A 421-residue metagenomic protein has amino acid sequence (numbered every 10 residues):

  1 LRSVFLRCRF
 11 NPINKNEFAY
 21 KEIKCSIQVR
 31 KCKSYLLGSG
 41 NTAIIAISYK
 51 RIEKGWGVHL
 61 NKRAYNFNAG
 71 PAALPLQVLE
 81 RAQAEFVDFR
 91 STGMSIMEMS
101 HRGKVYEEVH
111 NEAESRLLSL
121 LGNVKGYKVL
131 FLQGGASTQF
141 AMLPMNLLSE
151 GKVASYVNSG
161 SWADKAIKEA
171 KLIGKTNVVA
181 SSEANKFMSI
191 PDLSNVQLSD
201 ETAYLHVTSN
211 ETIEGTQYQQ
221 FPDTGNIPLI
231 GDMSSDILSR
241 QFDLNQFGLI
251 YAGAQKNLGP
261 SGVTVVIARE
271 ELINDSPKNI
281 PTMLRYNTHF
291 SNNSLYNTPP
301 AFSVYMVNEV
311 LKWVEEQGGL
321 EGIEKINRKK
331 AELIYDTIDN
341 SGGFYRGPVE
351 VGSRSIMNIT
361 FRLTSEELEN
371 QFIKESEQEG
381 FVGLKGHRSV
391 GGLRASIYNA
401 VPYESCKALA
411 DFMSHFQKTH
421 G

Functional and structural regions predicted by a protein language model:
H59-A64, Q378, H387, G391-G421: PLP-dependent enzyme catalytic core of the Aspartate aminotransferase-like
R63-E114: A glycine-/small-polar-enriched, mobile loop at the entrance of the PLP active site in fold-type I
G70, A170, S181-I237: Active-site phosphate-binding strand-loop segment of PLP-dependent enzymes
M94-Q139, N146, S161, E169: Conserved N-terminal alpha-helix of the aminotransferase class I/II PLP-enzyme fold
S137-L205: PLP-dependent aminotransferase-like
I230, L244-Q255: Conserved active-site segment immediately N-terminal to the catalytic lysine that forms the internal aldimine
A254-Y335, E350, T419-G421: Active-site C-terminal subdomain of aminotransferase-like
Y345-S376: Conserved PLP-binding catalytic core of the aspartate aminotransferase-like
